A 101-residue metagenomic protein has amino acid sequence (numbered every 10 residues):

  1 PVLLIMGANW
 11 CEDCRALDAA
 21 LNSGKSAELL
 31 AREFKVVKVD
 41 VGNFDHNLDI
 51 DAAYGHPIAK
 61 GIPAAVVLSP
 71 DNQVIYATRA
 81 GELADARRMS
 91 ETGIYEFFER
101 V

Functional and structural regions predicted by a protein language model:
P1-C11: Short active-site neighborhood of thiol/selenol oxidoreductases, capturing the structured segment around
P1-L3, R32-V37, I62-P63, P70-N72: Loop/turn elements at helix/coil->beta-strand transitions in domains of secreted/extracellular proteins
L4, C14, S23, N43-F44 (+3 more regions): Solvent-exposed, acidic/flexible segments
M6, A19, S23-L48: Thiol-based oxidoreductase modules, predominantly thioredoxin-like and allied folds used for disulfide exchange
N9, V41-G42, P70-D71: Solvent-exposed coil/turn segments that connect beta secondary-structure elements in extracytoplasmic/periplasmic
C11-L17: Hydrophobic heptad-repeat coiled-coil signature
D45-I62, D71: Structural alpha/beta surface segment adjacent to cysteine/selenocysteine redox centers across thiol/disulfide enzymes
A59-V101: Non-catalytic, surface beta->alpha helical segment in thiol-disulfide oxidoreductase systems
